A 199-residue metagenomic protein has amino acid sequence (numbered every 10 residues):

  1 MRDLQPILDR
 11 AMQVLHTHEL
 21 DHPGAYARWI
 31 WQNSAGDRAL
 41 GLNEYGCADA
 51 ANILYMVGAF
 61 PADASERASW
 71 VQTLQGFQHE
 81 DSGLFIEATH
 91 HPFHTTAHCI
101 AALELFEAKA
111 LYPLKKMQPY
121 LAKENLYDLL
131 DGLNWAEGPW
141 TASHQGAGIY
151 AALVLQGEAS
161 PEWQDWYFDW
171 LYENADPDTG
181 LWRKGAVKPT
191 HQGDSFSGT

Functional and structural regions predicted by a protein language model:
M1-C47, M56, F60-Q75, E80-G83: Low-complexity, Ser/Thr/Pro/Gly-enriched N-terminal "stalk/linker" regions
S69-W70, Q75-T199: Eukaryote-skewed repeat-based solenoidal scaffolds used as protein-protein interaction platforms, primarily
